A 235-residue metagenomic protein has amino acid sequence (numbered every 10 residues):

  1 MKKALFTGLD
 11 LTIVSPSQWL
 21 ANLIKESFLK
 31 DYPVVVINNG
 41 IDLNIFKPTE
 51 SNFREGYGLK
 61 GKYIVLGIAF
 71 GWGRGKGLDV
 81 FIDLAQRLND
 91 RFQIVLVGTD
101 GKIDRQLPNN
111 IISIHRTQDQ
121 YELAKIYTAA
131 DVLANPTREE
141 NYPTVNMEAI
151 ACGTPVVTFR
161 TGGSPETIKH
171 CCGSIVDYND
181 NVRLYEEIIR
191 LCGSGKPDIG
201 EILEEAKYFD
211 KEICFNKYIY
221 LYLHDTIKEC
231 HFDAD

Functional and structural regions predicted by a protein language model:
N22-E26, G40-G56, R105-Q106: Acidic anion/phosphate-binding donor-loop and adjacent secondary structure in glycosyltransferase catalytic cores
G58-K76, I82-A85: Conserved donor-binding/catalytic core segment of Leloir-type glycosyltransferases
G101-Y121: Nucleotide-activated donor-binding/catalytic signature segment of Leloir-type glycosyltransferases, i.e., the conserved
K125-A130, Y218: Short alpha-helical donor nucleotide-sugar binding micro-motif in glycosyltransferases
R138: Aromatic "clamp/platform" in nucleotide-sugar-dependent glycosyltransferases that forms part of the donor/acceptor
P155-T158: Short hydrophobic beta-strand element within catalytic cores of glycosyltransferases and related nucleotide-activated
H170, S174-N181, R190-G195: Conserved acidic donor-binding segment of nucleotide-sugar-dependent glycosyltransferases
K196-H231: A charged, aromatic-enriched C-terminal amphipathic alpha-helix characteristic of glycosyltransferases across folds
